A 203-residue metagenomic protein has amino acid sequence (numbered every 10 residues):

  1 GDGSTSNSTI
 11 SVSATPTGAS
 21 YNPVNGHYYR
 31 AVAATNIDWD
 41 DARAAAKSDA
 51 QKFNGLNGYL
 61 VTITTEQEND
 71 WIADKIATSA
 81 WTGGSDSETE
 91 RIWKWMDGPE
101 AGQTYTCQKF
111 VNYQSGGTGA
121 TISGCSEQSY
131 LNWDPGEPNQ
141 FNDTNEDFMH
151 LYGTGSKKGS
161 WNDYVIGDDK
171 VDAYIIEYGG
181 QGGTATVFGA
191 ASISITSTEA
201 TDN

Functional and structural regions predicted by a protein language model:
G1-N203: Extracellular, disulfide-bonded carbohydrate-recognition/adhesion ectodomains, dominated by C-type lectin-like domains
